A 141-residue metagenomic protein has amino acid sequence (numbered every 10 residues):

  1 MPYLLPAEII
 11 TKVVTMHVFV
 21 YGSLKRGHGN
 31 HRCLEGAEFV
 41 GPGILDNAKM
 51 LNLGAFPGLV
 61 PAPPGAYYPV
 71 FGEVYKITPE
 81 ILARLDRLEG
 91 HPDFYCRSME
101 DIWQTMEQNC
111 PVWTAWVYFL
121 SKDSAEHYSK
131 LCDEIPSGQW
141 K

Functional and structural regions predicted by a protein language model:
P2-K141: Glycine-aromatic micro-motifs
